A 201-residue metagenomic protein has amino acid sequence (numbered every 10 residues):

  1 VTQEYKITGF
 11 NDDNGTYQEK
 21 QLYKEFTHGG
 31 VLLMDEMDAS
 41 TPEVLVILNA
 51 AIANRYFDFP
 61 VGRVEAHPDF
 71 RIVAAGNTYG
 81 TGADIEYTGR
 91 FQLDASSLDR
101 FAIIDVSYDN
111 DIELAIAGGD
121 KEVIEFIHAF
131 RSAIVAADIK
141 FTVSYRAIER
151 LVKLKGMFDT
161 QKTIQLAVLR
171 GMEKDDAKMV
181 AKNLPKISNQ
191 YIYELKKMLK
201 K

Functional and structural regions predicted by a protein language model:
V1-K201: C-terminal regulatory/interaction module of P-loop NTP-utilizing enzymes
